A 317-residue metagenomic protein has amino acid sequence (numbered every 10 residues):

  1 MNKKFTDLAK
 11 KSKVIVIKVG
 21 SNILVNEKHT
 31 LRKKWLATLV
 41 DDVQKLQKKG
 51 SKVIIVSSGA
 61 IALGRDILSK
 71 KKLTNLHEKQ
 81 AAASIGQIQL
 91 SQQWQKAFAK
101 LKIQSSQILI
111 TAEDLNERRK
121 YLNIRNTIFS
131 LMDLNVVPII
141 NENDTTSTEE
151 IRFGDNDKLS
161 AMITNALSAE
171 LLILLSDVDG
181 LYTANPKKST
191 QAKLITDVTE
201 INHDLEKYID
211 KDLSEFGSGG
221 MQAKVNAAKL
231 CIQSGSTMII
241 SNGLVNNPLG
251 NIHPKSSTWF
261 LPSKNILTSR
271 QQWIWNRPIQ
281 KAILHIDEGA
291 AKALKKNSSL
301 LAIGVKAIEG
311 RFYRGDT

Functional and structural regions predicted by a protein language model:
M1-Q104, I108-T317: C-terminal catalytic "cap/lid" subdomain
